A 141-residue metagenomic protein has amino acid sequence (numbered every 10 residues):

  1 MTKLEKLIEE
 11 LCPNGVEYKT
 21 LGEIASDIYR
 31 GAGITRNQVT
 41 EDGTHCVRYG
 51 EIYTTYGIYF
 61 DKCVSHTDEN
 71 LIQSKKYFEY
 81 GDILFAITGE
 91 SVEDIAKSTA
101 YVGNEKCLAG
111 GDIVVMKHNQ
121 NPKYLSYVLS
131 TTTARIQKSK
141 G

Functional and structural regions predicted by a protein language model:
M1-L7, R135-K140: Short, flexible domain-boundary/linker segments around small modular repeats
K3, L7-G31: Non-catalytic DNA-recognition/assembly elements of restriction-modification systems
V16-L21, T44, F78, D82-L84: Short, structured motif recognition centered on aromatic/hydrophobic residues
G22-T35, G50-Y80, E105: Sequence-specific dsDNA recognition surfaces
V47: ATP-grasp fold ATP-binding core
Y53-V64, I83-A109, K123-Y127, T133-K140: Short, ligand-facing micro-motifs at secondary-structure edges
I113-V115: Histidine-centered metal-chelating micro-motifs
K117-P122: Ligand-binding loop in jelly-roll beta-barrel domains
